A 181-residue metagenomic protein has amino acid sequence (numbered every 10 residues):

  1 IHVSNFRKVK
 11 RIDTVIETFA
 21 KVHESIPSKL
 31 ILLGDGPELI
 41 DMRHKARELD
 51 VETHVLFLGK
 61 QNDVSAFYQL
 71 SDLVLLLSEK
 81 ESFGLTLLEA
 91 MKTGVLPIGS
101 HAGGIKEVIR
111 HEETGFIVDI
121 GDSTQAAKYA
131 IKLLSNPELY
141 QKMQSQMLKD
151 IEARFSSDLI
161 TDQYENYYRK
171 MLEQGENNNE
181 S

Functional and structural regions predicted by a protein language model:
I1-S4, K8-F57, E138-L139: A conserved nucleotide-sugar
K60, E79: Aromatic "clamp/platform" in nucleotide-sugar-dependent glycosyltransferases that forms part of the donor/acceptor
S65, D72, K92-G94: A short alpha->beta transition loop at the rim of the catalytic pocket in nucleotide-sugar-dependent
L76-L77, G99: Replace "UDP/GDP/ADP/TDP-sugars" with "nucleotide-sugars
G84-L87, I105: Short glycine/serine-rich donor-binding loops of glycosyltransferases
L96-G99, I109: Short hydrophobic beta-strand element within catalytic cores of glycosyltransferases and related nucleotide-activated
H111-E112, F116-S123, K132-P137: Conserved acidic donor-binding segment of nucleotide-sugar-dependent glycosyltransferases
Q125, K132, L139-R154, I160-N166 (+1 more regions): A short, well-ordered alpha-helix in the C-terminal region of glycosyltransferases
